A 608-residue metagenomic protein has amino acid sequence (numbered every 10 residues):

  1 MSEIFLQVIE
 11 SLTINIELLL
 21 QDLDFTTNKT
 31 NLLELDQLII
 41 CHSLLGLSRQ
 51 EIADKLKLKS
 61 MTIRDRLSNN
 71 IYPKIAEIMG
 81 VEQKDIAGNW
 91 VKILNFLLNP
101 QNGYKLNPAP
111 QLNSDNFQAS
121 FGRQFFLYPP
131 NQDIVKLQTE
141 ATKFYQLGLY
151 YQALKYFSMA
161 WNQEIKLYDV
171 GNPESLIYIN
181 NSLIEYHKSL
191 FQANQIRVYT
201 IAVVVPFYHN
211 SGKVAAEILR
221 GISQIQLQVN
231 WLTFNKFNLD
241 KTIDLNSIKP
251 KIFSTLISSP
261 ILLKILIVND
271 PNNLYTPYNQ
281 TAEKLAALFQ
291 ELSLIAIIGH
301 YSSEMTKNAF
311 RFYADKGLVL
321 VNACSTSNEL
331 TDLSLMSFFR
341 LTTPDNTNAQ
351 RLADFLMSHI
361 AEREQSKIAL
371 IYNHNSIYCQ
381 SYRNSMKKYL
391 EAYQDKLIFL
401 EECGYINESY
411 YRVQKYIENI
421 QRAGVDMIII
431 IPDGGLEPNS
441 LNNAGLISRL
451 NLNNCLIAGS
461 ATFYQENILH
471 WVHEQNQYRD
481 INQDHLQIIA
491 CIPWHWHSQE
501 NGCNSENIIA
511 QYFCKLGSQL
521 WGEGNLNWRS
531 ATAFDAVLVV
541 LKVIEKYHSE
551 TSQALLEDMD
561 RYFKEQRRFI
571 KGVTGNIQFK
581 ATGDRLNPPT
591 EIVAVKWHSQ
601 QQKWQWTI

Functional and structural regions predicted by a protein language model:
S2-N107: An N-terminal, helix-rich hydrophobic module
Q111-I608: Extracytosolic ligand-binding ectodomains
